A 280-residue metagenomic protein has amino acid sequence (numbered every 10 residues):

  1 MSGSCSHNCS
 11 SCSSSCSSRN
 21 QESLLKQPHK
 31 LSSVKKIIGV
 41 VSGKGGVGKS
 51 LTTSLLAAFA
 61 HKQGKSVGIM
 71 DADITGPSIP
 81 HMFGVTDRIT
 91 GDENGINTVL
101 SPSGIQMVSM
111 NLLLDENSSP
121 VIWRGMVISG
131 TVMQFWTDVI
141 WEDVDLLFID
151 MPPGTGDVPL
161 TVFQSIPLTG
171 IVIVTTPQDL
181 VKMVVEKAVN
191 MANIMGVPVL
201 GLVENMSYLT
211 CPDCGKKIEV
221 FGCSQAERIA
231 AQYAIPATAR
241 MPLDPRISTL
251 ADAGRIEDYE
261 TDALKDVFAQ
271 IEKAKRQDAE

Functional and structural regions predicted by a protein language model:
M1-L24, V189-E280: C-terminal lobe/tail of nucleotide-utilizing enzymes
H29-K35: Phosphate-binding P-loop
V34, G45, D71, I79 (+7 more regions): Residue-level signature of catalytic and energy-coupling elements of molecular machines, predominantly ATP/GTP-dependent
K36-I74, V189: Walker A/P-loop phosphate-binding motif and the immediately C-terminal alpha-helix
V67, A72-N117, I122, S129 (+1 more regions): Phosphate-binding loop that captures ATP/GTP phosphates
V108, V132, M151, Q164 (+2 more regions): Glycine-rich phosphate-binding loops of nucleotide-dependent enzymes
L114-V162: Phosphate-binding/switch loop-helix module in NTP-utilizing enzymes
T137-I140, P159-L180: Inter-motif core of Ras-like GTPase G domains
